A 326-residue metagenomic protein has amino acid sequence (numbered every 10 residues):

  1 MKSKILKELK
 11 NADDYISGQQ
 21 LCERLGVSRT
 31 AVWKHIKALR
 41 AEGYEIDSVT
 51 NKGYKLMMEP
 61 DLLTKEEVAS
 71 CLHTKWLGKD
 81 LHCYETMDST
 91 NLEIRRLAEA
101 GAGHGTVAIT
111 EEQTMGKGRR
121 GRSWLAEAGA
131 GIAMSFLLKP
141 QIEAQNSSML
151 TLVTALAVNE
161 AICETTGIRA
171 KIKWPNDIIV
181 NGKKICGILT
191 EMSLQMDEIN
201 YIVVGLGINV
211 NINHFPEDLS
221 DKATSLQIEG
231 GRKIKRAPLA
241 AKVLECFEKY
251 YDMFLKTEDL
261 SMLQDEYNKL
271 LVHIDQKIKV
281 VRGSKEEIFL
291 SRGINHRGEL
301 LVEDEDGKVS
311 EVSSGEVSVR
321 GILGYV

Functional and structural regions predicted by a protein language model:
M1-S28, K37, A41-E42, E143-N146 (+2 more regions): Long, positively charged amphipathic alpha-helical accessory segments at protein N-termini or as interdomain linkers
K2-C163, C186, I234: N-terminal lobe of the biotin/lipoate ligase/transferase fold
D47, A170-K171: A local structural micro-motif
E85, I172-W174: Short loop/edge segments at beta-strand edges and connector loops that shape dinucleotide/nucleotide cofactor-binding
D177: Conserved active-site carboxylates
